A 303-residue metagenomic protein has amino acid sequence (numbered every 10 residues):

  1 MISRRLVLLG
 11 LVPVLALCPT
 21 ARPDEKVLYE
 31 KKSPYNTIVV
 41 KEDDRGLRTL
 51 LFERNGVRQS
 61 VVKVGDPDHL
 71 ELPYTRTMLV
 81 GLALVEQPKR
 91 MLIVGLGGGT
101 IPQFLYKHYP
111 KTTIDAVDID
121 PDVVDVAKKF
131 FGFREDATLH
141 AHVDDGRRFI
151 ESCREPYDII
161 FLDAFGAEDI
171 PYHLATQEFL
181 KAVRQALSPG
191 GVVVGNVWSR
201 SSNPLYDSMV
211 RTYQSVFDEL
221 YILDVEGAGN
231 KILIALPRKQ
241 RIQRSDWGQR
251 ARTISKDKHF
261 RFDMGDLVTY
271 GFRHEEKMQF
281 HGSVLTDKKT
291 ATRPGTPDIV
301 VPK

Functional and structural regions predicted by a protein language model:
M1-I2: N-terminal secretory signal peptides that target proteins for export/translocation
V7-L8: N-terminal export leaders
V12-T20: Hydrophobic h-region of N-terminal signal peptides that target proteins for export in Gram-negative bacteria
P23-T49, E53-R58, E219-K303: Soluble small-group transferase modules, centered on the S-adenosyl donor enzyme superfamily
E25, D44, H69-V192, S202-P204 (+2 more regions): The AdoMet/dcAdoMet-binding core of the Class I SAM-like
V39-K41, T49-L51, D115, H140 (+3 more regions): Soluble periplasmic/extracytoplasmic beta-strand elements of cell-envelope proteins
R54-D68: Acidic/histidine-rich helix-loop elements that form or flank divalent-metal/phosphate-binding sites at the catalytic
K181-R244: C-terminal substrate-binding/active-site "lid" region of AdoMet-derived donor-dependent transferases
